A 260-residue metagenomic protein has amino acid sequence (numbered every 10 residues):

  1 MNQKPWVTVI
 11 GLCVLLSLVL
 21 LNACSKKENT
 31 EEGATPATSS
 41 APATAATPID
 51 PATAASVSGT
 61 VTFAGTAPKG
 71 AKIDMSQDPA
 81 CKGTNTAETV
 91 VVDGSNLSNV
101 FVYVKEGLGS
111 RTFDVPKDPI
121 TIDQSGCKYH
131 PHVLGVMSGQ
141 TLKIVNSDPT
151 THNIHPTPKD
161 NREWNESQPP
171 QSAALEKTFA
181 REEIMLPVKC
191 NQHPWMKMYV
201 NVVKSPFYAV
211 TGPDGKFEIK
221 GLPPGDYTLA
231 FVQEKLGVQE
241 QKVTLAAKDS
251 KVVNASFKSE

Functional and structural regions predicted by a protein language model:
M1, V19, A23-C24: Short, low-complexity interaction segments enriched in Ser/Thr/Pro/Gly
N2-G11: Bacterial N-terminal signal peptides that target proteins for export
I10-V19: Bacterial N-terminal signal peptides
C24-E260: Extracytoplasmic copper-binding redox domains, predominantly the cupredoxin/blue-copper superfamily
